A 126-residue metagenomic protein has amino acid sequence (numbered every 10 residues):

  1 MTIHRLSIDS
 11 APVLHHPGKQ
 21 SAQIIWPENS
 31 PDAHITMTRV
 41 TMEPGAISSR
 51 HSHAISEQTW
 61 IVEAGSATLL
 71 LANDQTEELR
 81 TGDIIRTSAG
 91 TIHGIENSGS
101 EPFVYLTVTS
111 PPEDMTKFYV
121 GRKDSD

Functional and structural regions predicted by a protein language model:
M1-I35, S49, F118-D126: A short, N-terminal "cap"/entry segment at the start of jelly-roll beta-barrel domains of the cupin/DSBH fold
S30, I55, D74, S100-E101: Short strand-connecting beta-turns/loops that link adjacent beta-strands
H34-I35, H53, S98-G99: Short glycine/proline-enriched turns and hinge-like loops at secondary-structure junctions
I35-M37, I47, S66, P102-V104: Intrinsic-disorder/low-complexity, polar/charged segments enriched in Ser/Thr/Lys/Arg/Asp/Glu/Gln
M37-T41, T59, T76, I84-R86: Conserved hydrophobic/aromatic beta-strand scaffold that supports enzyme active sites
I47, H53-T81, T91: A short beta-strand-loop-beta hairpin characteristic of the jelly-roll/cupin
T76, R80-T81, A89-M115: Ligand-binding loop in jelly-roll beta-barrel domains
